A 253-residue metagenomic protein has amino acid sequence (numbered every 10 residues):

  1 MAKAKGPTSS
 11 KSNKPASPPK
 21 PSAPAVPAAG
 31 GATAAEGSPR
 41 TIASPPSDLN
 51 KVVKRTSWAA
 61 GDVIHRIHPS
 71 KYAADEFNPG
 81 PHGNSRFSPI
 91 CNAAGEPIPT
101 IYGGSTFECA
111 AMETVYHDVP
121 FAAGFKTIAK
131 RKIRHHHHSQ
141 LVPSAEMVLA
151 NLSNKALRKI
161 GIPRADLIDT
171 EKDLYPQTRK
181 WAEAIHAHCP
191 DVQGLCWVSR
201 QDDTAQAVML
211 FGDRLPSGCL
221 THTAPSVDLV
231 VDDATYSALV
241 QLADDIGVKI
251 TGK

Functional and structural regions predicted by a protein language model:
A2-P15, K20-S88, A122-K253: Active-site and NAD+-binding cores of ADP-ribose-processing enzymes
P89-A122: Extended catalytic/binding region for NAD+/ADP-ribose chemistry, centered on the ART fold
